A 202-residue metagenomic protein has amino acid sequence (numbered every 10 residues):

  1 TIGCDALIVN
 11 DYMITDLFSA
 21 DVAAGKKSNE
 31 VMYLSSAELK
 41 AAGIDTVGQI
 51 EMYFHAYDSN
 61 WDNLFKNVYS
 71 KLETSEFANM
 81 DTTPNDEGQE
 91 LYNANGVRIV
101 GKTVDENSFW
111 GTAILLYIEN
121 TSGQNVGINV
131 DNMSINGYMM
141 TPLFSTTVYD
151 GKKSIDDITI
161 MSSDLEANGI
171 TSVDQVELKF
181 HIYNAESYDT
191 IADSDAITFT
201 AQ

Functional and structural regions predicted by a protein language model:
T1, Y117-S122: Asparagine-centered strand-capping/turn motif at beta-strand->loop junctions
I2-D5, D45, Q124-N132: Short, hydrophobic/aromatic beta-strand segments
L7-L64, G111, Y138-Y188: Short, solvent-exposed, Trp/other aromatic-anchored flexible loops in extracytoplasmic proteins
Y12, S122-N125: Short, cysteine-centered beta-strand-loop-beta hairpins and adjacent loop/turn segments enriched in charged/polar
F65-D81, A192-Q202: Short beta-strand elements
N79-S108: Low-complexity, acidic Ser/Thr/Pro/Gly-rich terminal tails and inter-domain linkers that flank the onset of structured
F109-I114, D195, F199: Contiguous, function-dense segments enriched for cysteine-driven chemistry and partner/ligand-binding capacity
